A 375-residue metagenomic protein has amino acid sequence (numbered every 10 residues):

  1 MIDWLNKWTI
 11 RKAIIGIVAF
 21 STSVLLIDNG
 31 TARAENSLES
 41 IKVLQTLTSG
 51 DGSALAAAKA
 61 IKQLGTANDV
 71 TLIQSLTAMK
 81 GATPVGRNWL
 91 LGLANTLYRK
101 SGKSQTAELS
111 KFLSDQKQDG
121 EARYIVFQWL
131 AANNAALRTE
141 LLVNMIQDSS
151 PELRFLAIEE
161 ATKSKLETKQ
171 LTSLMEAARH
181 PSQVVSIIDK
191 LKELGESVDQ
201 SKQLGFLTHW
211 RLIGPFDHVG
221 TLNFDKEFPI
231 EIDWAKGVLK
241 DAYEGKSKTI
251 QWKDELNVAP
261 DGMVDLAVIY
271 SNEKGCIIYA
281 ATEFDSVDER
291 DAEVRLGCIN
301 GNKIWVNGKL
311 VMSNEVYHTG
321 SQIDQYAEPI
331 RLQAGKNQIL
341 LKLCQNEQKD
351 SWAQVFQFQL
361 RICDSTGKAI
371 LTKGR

Functional and structural regions predicted by a protein language model:
M1-I10: N-terminal secretory signal peptides that target proteins for export/translocation
K12-D28: Bacterial N-terminal signal peptides
V43-G50, Q74-A82, S110-Q116, L141-S149 (+1 more regions): Alpha-solenoid HEAT/Armadillo-like helical repeat scaffolds in large eukaryotic proteins
A54-A67, R87-S101, K111, E121-A135 (+5 more regions): Structural detector for internal amphipathic alpha-helices that build alpha-solenoid repeat scaffolds
E176-D261, K342-R375: Accessory carbohydrate-binding/adhesion or oligomerization-edge regions at the termini of glycan-active proteins
A280-A292, P329-A334: Extracellular and analogous surface-interaction loops
S286, D291-W305, I339: Aromatic-lined ligand-binding clefts that engage carbohydrates, nucleic acids, or primary amines
V306-F356: Beta-strand-rich ligand-recognition modules
